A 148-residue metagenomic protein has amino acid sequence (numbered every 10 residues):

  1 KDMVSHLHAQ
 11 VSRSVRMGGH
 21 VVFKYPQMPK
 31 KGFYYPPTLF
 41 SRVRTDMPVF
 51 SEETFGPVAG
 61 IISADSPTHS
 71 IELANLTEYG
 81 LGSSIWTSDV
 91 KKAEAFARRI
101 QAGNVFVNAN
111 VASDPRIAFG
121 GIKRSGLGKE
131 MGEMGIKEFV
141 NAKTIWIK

Functional and structural regions predicted by a protein language model:
K1-T45, V107: ALDH superfamily catalytic-core signature
Q27, Y34-K148: Conserved C-terminal structural/oligomerization subdomain of aldehyde/semialdehyde dehydrogenase
